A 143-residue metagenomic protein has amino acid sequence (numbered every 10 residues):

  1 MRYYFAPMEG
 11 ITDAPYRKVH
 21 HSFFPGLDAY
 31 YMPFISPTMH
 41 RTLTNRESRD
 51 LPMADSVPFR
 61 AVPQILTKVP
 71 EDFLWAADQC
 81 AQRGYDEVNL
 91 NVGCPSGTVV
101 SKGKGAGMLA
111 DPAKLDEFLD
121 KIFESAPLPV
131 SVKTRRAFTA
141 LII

Functional and structural regions predicted by a protein language model:
M1-R2, D28-A29, R83: Intrinsically disordered, low-complexity segments enriched in small/polar residues
Y3-A6, Y30, R46, C94-P95 (+1 more regions): Residue-level signal for pocket-adjacent positions within structured domains
Y3-P7, Y30-M32, A61-I65, V88-L90 (+1 more regions): Hydrophobic faces of well-ordered beta-strands that scaffold small-molecule active sites in alpha/beta enzyme cores
F5, S48, P52-D55, L90-G93 (+1 more regions): Amphipathic, alpha-helical segments enriched in basic
M8-Q79: Glycine-rich, positively charged N-terminal anion/phosphate-binding segment
V19-P25, L74-K104, P112-I143: Alpha/beta enzyme core
I35-M39, T67-P70, G93-A106: Conserved radical SAM core fold
